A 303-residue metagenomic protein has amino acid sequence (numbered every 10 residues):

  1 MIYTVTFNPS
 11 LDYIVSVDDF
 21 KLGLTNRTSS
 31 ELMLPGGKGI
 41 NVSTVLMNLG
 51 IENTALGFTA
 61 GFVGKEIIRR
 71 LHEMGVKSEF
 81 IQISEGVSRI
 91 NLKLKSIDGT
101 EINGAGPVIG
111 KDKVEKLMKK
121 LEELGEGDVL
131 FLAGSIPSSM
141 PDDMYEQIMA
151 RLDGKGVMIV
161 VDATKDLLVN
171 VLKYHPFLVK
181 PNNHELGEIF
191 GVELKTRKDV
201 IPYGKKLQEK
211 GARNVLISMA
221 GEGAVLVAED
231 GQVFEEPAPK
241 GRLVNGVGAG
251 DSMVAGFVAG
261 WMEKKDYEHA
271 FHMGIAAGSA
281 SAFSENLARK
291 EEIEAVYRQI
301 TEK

Functional and structural regions predicted by a protein language model:
M1-G23: Positively charged, low-complexity intrinsically disordered leader regions
R27-V87: Substrate-binding N-lobe of the ribokinase-like
M47, D153, M262: Gly/Ala-rich phosphate-binding loop of Rossmann-like dinucleotide-binding domains, activating on the conserved
I83, K93-E126: Conserved phosphate-binding/catalytic loop of the ribokinase/pfkB sugar-kinase fold
E101-N103, D128-G134, D162, K180-E185: Short beta-strands and strand-loop turn motifs
E115-M118, D142-M149, K195-I201, E236-P239: Charged helix-capping and loop-helix junction motifs
E146-D230: Conserved phosphate/ATP/ADP-binding segment of small-molecule kinases
R197-K303: Conserved phosphate-binding/catalytic region of the ribokinase-like
